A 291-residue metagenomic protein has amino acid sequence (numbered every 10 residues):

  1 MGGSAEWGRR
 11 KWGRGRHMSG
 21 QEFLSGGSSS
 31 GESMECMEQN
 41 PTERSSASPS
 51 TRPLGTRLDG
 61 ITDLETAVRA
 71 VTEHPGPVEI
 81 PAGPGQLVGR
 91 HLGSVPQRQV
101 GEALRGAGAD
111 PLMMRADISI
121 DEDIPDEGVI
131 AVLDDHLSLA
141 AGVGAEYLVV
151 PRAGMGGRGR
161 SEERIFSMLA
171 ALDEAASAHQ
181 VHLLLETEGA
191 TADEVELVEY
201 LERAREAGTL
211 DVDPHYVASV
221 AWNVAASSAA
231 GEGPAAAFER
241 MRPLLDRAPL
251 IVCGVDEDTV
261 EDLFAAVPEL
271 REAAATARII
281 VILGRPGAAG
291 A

Functional and structural regions predicted by a protein language model:
R14-G15, S19, F23-L137, A141 (+5 more regions): N-terminal pre-domain/capping segments
E38-S48, E65, A107, E122-W222 (+3 more regions): Active-site acidic/histidine proton-transfer and metal-coordination neighborhood in alpha/beta enzyme cores
V78-I80, L112, L148, L183 (+2 more regions): Hydrophobic residues within beta-strands of alpha/beta enzymes
A82, I118, R152, V252-V255: Residues that line or immediately flank small-molecule/substrate-binding pockets and catalytic motifs
A82-P84, G189-A190, A226, E257: Short, glycine/acidic-enriched loop or turn micro-motifs at the edges of active sites
A229-I279: Glycoside hydrolase catalytic-domain groove-lining segments
D256-T259, I282-G290: A short, acidic, flexible beta-alpha connecting loop/helix-capping segment that sits on the rim of active
